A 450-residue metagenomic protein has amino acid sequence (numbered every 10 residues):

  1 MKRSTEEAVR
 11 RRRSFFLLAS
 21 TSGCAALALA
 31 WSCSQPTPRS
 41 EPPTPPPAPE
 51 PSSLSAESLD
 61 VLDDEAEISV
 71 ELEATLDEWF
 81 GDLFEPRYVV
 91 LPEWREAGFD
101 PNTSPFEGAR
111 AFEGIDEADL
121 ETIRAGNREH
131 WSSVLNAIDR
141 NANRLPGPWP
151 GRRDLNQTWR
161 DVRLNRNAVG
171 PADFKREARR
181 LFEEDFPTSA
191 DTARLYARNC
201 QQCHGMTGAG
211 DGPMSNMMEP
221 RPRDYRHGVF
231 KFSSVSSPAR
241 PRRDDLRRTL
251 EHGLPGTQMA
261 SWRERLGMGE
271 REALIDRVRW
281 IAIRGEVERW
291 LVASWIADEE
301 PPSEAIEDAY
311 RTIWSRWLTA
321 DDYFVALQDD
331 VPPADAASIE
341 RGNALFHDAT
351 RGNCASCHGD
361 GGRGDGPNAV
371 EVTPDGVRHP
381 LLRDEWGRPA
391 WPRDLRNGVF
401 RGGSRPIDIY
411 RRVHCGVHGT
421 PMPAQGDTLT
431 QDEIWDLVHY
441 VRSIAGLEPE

Functional and structural regions predicted by a protein language model:
M1-F15: N-terminal secretory signal peptides that target proteins for export/translocation
L29-S32: C-terminal motif of bacterial Sec signal peptides marking the signal peptidase cleavage site
S34-P36: Bacterial signal peptide processing site
S40-E41, S52, A56-S69, E73 (+9 more regions): Short sequence/structural segments immediately N-terminal
P46-V70, A74, E78-W79, L83-F84 (+5 more regions): Extracytoplasmic electron-transfer domains, predominantly the class I c-type cytochrome c fold
D60-L195, S303-A349: Electrostatic cytochrome c docking/interface patches
D185-M206, T319, A334-R363, P367-H379 (+1 more regions): Sequence/structural segment immediately N-terminal to covalent heme-attachment motifs in c-type and related
E304-R341, G362-R396, I409, E448-E450: Extracellular/periplasmic ectodomains of large secreted or surface enzymes and adhesion receptors
